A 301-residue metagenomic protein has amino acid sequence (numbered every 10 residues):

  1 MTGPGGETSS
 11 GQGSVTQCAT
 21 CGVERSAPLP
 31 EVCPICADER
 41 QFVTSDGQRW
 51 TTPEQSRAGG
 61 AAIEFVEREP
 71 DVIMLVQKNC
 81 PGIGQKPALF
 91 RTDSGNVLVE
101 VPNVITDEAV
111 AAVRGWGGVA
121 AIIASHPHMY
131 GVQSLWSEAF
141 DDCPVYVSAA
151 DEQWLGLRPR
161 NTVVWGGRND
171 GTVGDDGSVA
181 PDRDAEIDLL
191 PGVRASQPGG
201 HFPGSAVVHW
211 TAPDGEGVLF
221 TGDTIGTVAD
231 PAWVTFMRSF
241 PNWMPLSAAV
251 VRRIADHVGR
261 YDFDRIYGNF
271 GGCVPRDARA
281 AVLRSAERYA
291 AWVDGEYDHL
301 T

Functional and structural regions predicted by a protein language model:
G5-G6, G174: Compositionally biased, low-complexity segments
S10-C80: N-terminal juxtadomain amphipathic helix that follows a signal peptide/anchor or precedes a small N-terminal auxiliary
G13-V32, D38-F42, N96-I105, A120 (+2 more regions): Metallo-beta-lactamase
S45, E108-A109, V132-S134, L157 (+2 more regions): Short glycine-/acidic-enriched loop or helix-start segments at secondary-structure transitions that form or flank
G59-A109, V207-D223, T227: Conserved beta-strand hairpin/beta-sheet module of binuclear metal-dependent hydrolase folds, prominently
V76-K78, A149, G166-N169, G199 (+1 more regions): Residues at the C-termini of beta-strands that transition into short coil/loop
T106-L189, R284: Active-site HxH/HxHxD metal-binding segment of metal-dependent hydrolases
